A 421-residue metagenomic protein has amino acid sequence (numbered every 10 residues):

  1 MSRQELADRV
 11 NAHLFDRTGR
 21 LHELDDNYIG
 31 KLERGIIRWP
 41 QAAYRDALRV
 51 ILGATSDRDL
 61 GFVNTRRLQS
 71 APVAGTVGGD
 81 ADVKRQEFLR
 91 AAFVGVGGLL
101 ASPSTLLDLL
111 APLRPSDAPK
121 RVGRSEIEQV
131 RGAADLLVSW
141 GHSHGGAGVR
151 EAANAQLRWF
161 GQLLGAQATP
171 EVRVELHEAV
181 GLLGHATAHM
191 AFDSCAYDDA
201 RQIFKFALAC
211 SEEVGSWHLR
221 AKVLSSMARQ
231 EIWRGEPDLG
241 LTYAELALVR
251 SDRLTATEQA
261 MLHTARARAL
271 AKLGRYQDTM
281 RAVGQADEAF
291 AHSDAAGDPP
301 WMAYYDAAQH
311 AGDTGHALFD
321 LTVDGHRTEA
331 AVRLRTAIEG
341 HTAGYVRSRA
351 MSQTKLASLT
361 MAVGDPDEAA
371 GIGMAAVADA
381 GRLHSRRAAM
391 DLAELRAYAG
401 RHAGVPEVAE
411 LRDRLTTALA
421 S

Functional and structural regions predicted by a protein language model:
M1-R9, T18-A111, L411-S421: Short amphipathic recognition helices of helix-turn-helix/homeodomain-type DNA-binding modules
S2, L14, G98, H144-G148: Alpha-helix capping and helix-coil boundary motifs
D8, A12, V249: Short, well-ordered alpha-helices that flank and scaffold nucleotide-derived cofactor binding pockets
N11-F15, G53, G165, A291: A general structural signal for alpha-helical elements within enzymatic catalytic domains
A12-H22, D294-A303: Short, flexible, glycine-rich and Lys/Arg-enriched loop motifs at helix boundaries that contact anionic partners
R17-R20, G35-P40, A343-Y345, G364 (+1 more regions): Short acidic, glycine/proline-enriched loop segments that cap or flank alpha-helices
R114-S421: Conserved binding/catalytic microenvironments
